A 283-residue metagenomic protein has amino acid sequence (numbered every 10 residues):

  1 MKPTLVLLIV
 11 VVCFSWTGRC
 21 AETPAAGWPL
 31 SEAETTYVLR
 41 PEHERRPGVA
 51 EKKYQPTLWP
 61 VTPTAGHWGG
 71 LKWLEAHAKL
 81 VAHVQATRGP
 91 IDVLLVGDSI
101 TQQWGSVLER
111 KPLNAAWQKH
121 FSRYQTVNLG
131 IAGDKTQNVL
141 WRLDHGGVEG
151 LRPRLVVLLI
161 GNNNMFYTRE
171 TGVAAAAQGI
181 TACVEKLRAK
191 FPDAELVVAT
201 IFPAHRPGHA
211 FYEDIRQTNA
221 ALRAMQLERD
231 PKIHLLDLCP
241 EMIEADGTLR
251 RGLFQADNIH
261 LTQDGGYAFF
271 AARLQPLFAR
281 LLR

Functional and structural regions predicted by a protein language model:
M1-V6, V12, W16-V96, I100-A115 (+1 more regions): N-terminal secretory targeting modules
A78-L94, L140-G150, E185-R188: Short amphipathic alpha-helices and their capping/turn segments at secondary-structure boundaries
R88, F121, F191, R229-D230: A structural signal for short coil/turn segments at secondary-structure junctions
D92-G97, Q125-G130, R154-I160, N164 (+2 more regions): Structural recognition of the beta-strand scaffold that forms the well-ordered cores of secreted hydrolase catalytic
L95, D134, N138, T171 (+7 more regions): Extracytoplasmic/secreted proteins, especially bacterial periplasmic and envelope-associated proteins
S99, Q103, R142-G146, L159 (+5 more regions): Structured segments of extracytoplasmic/periplasmic soluble domains in secreted or envelope-associated proteins
Q102-A115, H120-S122, T136-T181, K186 (+2 more regions): Oxyanion-hole/transition-state-stabilizing segment in secreted/luminal serine hydrolases and related acyltransferases
P203-R283: Catalytic His-Asp segment of secreted/periplasmic serine-dependent ester chemistry enzymes
